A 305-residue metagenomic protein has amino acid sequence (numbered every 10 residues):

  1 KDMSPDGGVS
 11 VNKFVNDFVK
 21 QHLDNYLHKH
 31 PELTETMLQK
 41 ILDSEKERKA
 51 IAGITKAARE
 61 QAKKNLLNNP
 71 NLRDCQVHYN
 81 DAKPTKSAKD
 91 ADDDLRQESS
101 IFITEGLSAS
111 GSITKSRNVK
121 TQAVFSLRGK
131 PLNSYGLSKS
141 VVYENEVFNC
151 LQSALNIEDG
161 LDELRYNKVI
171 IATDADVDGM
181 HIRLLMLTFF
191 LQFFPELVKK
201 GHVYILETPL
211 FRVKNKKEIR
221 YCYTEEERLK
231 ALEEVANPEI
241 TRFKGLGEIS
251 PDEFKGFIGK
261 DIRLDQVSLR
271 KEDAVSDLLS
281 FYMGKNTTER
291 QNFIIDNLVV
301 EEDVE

Functional and structural regions predicted by a protein language model:
K1-S10, N71-R73, Y135-S138, K168-D176 (+2 more regions): Short hinge/gating elements
K1-S126, L161, K168, G259 (+1 more regions): GHKL-family ATPase ATP-binding module
F14, F18, H22, V147-C150 (+4 more regions): Alpha-helical scaffold elements adjacent to nucleotide-binding pockets in ATP/GTP-utilizing enzyme cores
E47, A52-G53, A57-A58, K63-L66 (+7 more regions): Mixed-charge, polar/low-complexity N-terminal
N69, D74-D81, D90, L185 (+3 more regions): Charged C-terminal transducer/switch regions of large nucleotide-driven machines
D93-D94, S108-S110, K115-K214, E218-R220: Conserved structured catalytic cores and adjacent interaction surfaces of nucleotide-binding/hydrolyzing enzymes
